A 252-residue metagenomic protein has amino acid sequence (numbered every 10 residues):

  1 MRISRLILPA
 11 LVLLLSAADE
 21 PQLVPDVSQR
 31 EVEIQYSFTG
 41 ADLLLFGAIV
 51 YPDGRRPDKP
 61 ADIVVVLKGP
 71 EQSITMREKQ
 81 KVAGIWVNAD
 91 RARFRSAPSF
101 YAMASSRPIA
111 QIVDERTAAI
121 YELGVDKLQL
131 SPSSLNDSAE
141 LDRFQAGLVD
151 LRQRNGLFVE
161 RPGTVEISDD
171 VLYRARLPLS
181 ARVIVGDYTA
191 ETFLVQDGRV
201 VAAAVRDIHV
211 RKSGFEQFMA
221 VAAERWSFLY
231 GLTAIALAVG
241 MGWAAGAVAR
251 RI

Functional and structural regions predicted by a protein language model:
I7-L14: Bacterial N-terminal signal peptides
E20-Y36: N-terminal edge beta-strand
I49-P52: Short solvent-exposed capping/turn motifs at the termini of beta-strands
K81-I184: Membrane-proximal low-complexity regions enriched in glycine and acidic/polar residues
P178, V201-Y230: Short, aromatic-rich amphipathic segments at membrane interfaces that lie adjacent to a transmembrane helix or signal
R182-K212: Extended, hydrophilic extramembrane loops/domains of integral membrane proteins
F228-G231, A238-I252: Juxtamembrane interface at the cytosolic side of transmembrane helices
